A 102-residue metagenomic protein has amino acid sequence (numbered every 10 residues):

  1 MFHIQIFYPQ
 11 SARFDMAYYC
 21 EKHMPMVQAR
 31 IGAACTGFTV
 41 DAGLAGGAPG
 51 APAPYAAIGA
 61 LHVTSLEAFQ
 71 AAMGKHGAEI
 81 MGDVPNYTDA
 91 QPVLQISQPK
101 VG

Functional and structural regions predicted by a protein language model:
M1-G102: Macromolecular interaction modules
